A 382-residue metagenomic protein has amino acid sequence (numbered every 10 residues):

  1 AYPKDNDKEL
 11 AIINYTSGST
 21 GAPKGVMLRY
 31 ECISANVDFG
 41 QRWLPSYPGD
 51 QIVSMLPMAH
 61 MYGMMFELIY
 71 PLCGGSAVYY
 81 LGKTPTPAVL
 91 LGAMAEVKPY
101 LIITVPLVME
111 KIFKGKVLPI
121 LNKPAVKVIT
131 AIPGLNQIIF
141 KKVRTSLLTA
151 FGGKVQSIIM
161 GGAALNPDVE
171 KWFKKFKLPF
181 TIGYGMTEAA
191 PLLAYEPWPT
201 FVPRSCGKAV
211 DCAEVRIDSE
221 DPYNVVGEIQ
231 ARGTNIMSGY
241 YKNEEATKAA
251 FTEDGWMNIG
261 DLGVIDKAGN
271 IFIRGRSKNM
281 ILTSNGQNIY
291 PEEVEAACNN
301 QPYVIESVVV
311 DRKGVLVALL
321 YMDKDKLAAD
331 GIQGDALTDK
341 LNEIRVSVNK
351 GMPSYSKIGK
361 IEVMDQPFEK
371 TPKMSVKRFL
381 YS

Functional and structural regions predicted by a protein language model:
A1-Y15, A22, P45-Q51: Conserved pre-ATP/AMP-binding loop-to-beta segment of ANL
A11-A35: Conserved AMP-binding A3 loop
S34-Q51, M58-T145, K154, P179: Conserved AMP-binding/adenylation subdomain of ANL enzymes
Y79-L81, L165-G227, N235-S238, K248-D254: Conserved ATP-binding loop and adjacent catalytic segment of the adenylate-forming AMP-binding
Y100-I103, F113-F201, E214, I305: Gly/Ser/Thr-rich phosphate-binding loop
R216, Y223-T283, N300: Conserved ATP-binding/catalytic segment of the ANL
I236, N270-N299, K326-D335, P353-I358 (+1 more regions): Adenylate-forming
E306, G314, R345-S382: Conserved C-terminal "lid"/linker of ANL adenylate-forming enzymes
